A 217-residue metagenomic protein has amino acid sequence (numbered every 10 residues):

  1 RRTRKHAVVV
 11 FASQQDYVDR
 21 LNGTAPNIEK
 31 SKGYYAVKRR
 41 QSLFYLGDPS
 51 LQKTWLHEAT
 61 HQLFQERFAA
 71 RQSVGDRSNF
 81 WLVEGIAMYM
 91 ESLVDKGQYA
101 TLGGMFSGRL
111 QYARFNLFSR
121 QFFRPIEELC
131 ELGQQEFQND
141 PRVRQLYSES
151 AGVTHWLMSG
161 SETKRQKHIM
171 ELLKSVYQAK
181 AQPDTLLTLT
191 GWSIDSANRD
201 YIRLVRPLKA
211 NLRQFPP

Functional and structural regions predicted by a protein language model:
R1, A12, E58-A59, L63-R71 (+6 more regions): Sec/Tat-exported extracytoplasmic proteins
R1-S73, R77-N79, A179-T188, W192: Juxtacatalytic substrate-recognition/specificity segment
D48-H57, G75-V83, G103, D140-A151 (+3 more regions): Solvent-exposed, acidic/flexible segments
K53, Q62, F80, M88 (+5 more regions): Solvent-exposed, polar/charged alpha-helical surfaces in well-ordered, non-transmembrane soluble domains, broadly
T54, E136-F137, P217: Low-complexity, glycine/serine/threonine/alanine-rich intrinsically disordered linker and propeptide segments
R67, G75-L129, L189-I202: Post-HExxH zinc-binding segment in Zn-dependent metallohydrolases
N116-D184: Active-site-proximal alpha-helical
P141, V176-P217: Beta/coil-rich, acidic/histidine-enriched accessory regions frequently appended to metallopeptidases
